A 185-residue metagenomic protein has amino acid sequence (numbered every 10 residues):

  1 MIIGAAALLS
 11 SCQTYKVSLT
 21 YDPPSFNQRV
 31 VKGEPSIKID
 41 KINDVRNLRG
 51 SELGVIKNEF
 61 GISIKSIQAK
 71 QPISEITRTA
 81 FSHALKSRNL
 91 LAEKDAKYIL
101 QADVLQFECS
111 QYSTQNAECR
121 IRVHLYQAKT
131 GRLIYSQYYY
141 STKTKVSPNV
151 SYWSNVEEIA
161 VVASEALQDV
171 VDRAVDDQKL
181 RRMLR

Functional and structural regions predicted by a protein language model:
M1-C12: Sec-dependent bacterial lipoprotein signal peptides
C12-E75, T79, D176-R185: A structural "domain/chain start" motif
Q13-R29, R88, K129, L133-R185: C-terminal/domain-edge helix-coil "capping" segments
E34-K41, L90-C109: A short, hydrophobic beta-strand-centered structural micro-motif
S63-Q71, Y112, Y152-E157: Second-shell loop/turn segments in exported
H83, N89-L90: Negatively charged, low-complexity tracts enriched in Asp/Glu with abundant Ser/Thr
S113-I134: Short, low-complexity, polybasic intrinsically disordered segments
